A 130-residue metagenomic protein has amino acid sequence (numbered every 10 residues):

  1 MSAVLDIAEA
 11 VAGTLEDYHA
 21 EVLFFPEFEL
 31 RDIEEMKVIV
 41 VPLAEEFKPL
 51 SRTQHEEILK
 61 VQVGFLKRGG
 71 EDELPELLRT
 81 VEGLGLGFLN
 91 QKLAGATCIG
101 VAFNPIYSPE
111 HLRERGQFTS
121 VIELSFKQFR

Functional and structural regions predicted by a protein language model:
M1-L30, L43-R130: Charged, amphipathic alpha-helical segments and their flanking helix caps
I33-L43: Short, well-ordered secondary-structure micro-motifs within conserved domains or adaptor modules
